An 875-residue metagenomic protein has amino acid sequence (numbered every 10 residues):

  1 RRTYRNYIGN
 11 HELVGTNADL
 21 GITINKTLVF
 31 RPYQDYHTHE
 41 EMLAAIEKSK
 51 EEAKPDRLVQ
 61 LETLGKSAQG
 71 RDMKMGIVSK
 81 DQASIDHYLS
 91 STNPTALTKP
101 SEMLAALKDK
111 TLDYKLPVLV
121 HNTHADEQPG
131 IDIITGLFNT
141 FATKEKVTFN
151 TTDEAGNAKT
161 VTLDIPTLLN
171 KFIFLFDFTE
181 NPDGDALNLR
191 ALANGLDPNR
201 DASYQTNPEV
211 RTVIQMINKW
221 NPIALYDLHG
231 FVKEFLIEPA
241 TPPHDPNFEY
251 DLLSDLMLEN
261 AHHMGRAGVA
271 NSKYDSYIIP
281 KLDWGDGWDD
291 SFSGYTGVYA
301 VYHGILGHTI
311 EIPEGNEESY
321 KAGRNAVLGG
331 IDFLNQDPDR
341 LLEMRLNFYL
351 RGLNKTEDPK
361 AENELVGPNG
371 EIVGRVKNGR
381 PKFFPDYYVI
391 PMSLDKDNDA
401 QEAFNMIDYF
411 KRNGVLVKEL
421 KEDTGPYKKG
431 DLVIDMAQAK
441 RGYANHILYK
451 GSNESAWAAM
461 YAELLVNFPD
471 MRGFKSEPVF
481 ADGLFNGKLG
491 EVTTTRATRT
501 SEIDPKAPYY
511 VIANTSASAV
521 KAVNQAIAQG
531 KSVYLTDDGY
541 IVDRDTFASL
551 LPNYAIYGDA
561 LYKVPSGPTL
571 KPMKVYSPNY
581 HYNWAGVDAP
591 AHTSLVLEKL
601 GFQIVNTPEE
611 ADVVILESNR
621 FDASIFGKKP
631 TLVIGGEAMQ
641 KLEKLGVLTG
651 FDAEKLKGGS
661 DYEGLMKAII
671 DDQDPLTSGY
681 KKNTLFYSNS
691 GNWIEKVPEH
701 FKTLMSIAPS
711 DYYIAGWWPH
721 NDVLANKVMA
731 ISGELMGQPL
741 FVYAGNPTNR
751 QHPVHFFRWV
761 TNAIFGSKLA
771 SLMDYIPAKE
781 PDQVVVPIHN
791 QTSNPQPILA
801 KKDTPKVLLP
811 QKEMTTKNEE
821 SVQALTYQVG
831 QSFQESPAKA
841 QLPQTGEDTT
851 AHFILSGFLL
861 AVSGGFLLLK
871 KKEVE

Functional and structural regions predicted by a protein language model:
R1-E51, E62-L64, D72, Y88 (+9 more regions): Intrinsic-disorder/low-complexity accessory segments
R57-E62, I77: Mature N-terminal segment immediately following signal peptide/propeptide cleavage in secreted/periplasmic
R71-V78: A short loop-to-beta-strand scaffold at the N-terminal edge of the catalytic core in hydrolase folds
A96-L258: Active-site/substrate-binding loop(s) of hydrolase catalytic cores
P198, L676, L842: Short clusters of hydrophobic/aromatic residues that line enzyme substrate/ligand-binding pockets
K779-L855, V874-E875: Intrinsically disordered, low-complexity repeat and linker tracts
V862-E875: C-terminal membrane-anchoring or membrane-association module
